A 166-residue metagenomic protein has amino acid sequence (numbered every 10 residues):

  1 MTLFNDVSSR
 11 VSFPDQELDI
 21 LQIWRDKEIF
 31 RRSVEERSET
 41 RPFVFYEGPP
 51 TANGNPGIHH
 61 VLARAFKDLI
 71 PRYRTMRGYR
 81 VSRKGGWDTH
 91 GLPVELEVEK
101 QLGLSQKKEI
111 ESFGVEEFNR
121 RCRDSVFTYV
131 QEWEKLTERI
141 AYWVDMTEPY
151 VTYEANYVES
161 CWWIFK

Functional and structural regions predicted by a protein language model:
M1-K166: N-terminal, positively charged nucleic-acid-binding surface of large information/translation enzymes
